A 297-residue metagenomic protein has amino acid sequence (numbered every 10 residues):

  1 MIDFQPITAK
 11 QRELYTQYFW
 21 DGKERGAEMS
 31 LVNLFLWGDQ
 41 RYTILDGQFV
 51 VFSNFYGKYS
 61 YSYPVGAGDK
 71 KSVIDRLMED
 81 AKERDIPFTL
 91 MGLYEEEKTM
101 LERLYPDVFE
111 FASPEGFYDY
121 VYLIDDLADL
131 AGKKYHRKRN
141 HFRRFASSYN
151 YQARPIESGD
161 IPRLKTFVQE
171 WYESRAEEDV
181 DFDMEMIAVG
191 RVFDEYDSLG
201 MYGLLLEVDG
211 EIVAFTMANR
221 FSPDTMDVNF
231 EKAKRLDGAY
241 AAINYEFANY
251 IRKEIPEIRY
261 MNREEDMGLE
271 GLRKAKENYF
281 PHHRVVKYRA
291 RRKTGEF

Functional and structural regions predicted by a protein language model:
M1-G47: Amide-forming acyltransferase catalytic core, primarily the GNAT-like/NAT-type and related acyltransferase folds
A27-E97, E207-R235: Conserved donor-binding loop and adjoining core beta-sheet/short helix segment in diverse acyl/aminoacyl transferases
P87-L104, E115-D119: Short, glycine/charge-rich beta-strand/loop segments that flank catalytic centers and engage negatively charged groups
T89-L90, R154, R259-R263: Short catalytic-loop micro-motif centered on adjacent basic/acidic residues
E97-F111, N140, M267-R284: Conserved active-site alpha-helix within GNAT-family acetyltransferase domains
D107-V180: Acyltransferase donor/substrate-recognition loop-hinge adjacent to the catalytic core
G159-I212: Short, conserved active-site entrance elements at the starts or edges of catalytic domains
M201-K293: Aromatic (often tryptophan-rich) hydrophobic motifs at membrane interfaces
